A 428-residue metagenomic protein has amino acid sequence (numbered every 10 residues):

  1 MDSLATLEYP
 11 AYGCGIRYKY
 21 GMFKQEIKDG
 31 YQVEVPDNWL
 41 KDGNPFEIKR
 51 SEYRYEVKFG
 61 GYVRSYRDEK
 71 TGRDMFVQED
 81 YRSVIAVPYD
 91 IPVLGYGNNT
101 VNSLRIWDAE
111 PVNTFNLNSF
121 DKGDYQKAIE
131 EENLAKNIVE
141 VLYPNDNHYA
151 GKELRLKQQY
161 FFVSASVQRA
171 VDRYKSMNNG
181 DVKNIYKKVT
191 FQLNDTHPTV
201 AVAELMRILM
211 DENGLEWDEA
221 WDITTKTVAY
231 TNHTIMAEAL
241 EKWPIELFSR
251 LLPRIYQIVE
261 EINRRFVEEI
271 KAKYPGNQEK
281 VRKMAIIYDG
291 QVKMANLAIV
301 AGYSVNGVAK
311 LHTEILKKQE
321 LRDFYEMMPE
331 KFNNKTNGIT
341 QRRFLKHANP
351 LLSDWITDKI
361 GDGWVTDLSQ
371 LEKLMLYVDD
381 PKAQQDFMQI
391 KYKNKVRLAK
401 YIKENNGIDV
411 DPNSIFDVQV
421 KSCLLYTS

Functional and structural regions predicted by a protein language model:
M1-T6: Long, structured ligand/cofactor-binding scaffold of large enzymes
E8, S164-I245: An amphipathic, hydrophobic-aromatic interaction surface with interspersed Lys/Arg that forms lipid/phosphate-bearing
G13-R17, D108, T224, A309 (+1 more regions): Glycine-rich, histidine-containing beta strand-loop boundary motifs that form or position
I16-G30: Beta-rich nucleic-acid/ligand-interaction surfaces
Q32-F46, L251-I255: Acidic, His- and aromatic-enriched active-site or binding-groove loops in soluble protein domains that engage sugars
K49-T196, W243-V308, E320-S422: Active-site cores of enzymes that catalyze phosphoryl transfer or operate on phosphate-rich substrates
E314-I315: Transmembrane alpha-helical segments and their membrane-interface loop/helix boundaries that make up the transmembrane
Y426-T427: Conserved small/polar residues in nucleotide/adenosyl-binding loops
